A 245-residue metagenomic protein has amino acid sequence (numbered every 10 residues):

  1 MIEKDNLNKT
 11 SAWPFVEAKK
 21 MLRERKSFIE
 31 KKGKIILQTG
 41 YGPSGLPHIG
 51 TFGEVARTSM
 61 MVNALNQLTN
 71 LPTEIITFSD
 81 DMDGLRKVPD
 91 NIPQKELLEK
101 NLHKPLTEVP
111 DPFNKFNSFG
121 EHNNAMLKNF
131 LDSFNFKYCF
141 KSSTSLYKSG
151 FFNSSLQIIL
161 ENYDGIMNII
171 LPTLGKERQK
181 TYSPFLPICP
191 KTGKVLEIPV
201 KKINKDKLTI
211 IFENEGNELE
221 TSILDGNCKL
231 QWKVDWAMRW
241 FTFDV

Functional and structural regions predicted by a protein language model:
M1-I49, N63-T77, D90-K104, N129 (+3 more regions): Non-catalytic terminal extensions that flank enzyme cores
I49-A56: Di-metal (Zn2+ and/or Mg2+/Mn2+) metal-binding site signature of metallo-dependent hydrolases with the MBL/beta-CASP
A56-N63: An N-terminal, globular interaction/scaffold subdomain
T77-D80, C139-F151: Acidic carboxylate-rich catalytic motifs and surrounding loops in phosphoryl-/glycosyl-chemistry enzymes
D80-P89: Short, solvent-exposed beta-strand-terminating loops
K95-F134: A glycine-rich helix N-cap at a beta->alpha junction
S149-L160: Feature captures the FAD/FMN-dependent oxidoreductase FAD-binding
